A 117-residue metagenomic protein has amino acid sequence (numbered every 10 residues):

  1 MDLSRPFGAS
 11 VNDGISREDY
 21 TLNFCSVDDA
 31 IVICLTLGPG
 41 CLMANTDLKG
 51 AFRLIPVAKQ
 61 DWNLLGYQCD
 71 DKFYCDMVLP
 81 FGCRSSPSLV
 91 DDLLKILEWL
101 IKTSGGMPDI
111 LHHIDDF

Functional and structural regions predicted by a protein language model:
M1-D91: Catalytic-core region of right-hand nucleic acid polymerases
P87-F117: Active-site palm subdomain of RNA-directed nucleic acid polymerases
